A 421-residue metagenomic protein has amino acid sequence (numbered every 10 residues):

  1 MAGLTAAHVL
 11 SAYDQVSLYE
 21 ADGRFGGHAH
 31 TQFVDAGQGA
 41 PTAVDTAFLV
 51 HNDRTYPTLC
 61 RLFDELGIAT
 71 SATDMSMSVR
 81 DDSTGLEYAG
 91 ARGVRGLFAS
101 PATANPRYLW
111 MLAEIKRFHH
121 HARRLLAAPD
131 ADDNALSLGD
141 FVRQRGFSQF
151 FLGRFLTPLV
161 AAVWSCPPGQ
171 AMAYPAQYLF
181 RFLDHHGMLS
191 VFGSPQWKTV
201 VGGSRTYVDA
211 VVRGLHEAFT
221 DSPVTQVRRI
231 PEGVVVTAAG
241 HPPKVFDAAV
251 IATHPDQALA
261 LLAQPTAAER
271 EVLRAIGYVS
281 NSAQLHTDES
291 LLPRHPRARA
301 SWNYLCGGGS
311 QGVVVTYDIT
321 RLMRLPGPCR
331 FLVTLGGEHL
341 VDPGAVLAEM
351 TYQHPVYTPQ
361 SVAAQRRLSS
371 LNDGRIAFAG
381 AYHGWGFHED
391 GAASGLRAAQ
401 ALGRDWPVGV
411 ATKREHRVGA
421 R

Functional and structural regions predicted by a protein language model:
G3: N-terminal Rossmann-fold NAD(P) dinucleotide-binding loop
S11-D35: Glycine-rich FAD pyrophosphate-binding loop
D14-S17, T70, A249: Hydrophobic anchor at the start of a short beta-strand that flanks the dinucleotide cofactor-binding loop
Q32-L59: N-terminal glycine-rich dinucleotide-binding loop that anchors FAD/FMN and/or NAD(P) in oxidoreductases
N52-R181: Mobile amphipathic helical/loop "lid" adjacent to a hydrophobic cofactor/ligand pocket
A89-R92, Q311-R421: Conserved flavin/dinucleotide-binding core of flavoenzymes
R181-A239, K244: Helical element adjacent to the flavin cofactor pocket in flavoenzyme catalytic cores
T225-P355: Mid-domain catalytic core of redox enzymes that form a hydrophobic substrate pocket/lid adjacent to a catalytic redox
